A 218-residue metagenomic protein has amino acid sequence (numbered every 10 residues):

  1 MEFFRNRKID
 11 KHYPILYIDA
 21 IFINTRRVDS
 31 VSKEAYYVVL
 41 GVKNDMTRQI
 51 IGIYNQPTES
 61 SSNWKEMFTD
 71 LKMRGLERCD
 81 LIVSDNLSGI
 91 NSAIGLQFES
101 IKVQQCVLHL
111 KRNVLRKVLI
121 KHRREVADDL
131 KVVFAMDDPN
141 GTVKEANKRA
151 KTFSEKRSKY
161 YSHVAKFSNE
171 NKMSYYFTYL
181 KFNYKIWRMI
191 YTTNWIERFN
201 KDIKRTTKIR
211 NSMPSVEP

Functional and structural regions predicted by a protein language model:
M1-V83, S88, S92, Q97-S100 (+1 more regions): RNase H-like nuclease fold core
R26, S92, R116, K201-K204: Active-site-proximal flexible loops/turns
N55, T69-K72, K131, A135 (+1 more regions): A broad detector of the eukaryotic-type serine/threonine protein kinase catalytic domain
S61-W64, L119, R123, V216: Short, charged, low-complexity patches
L81-S88, A93-K131: Conserved beta-strand -> loop -> alpha-helix junction used to position metal-binding or nucleic-acid-contacting
M136-P218: Acidic/histidine-rich catalytic cores and adjacent linkers of DNA breakage/strand-transfer/modification proteins
